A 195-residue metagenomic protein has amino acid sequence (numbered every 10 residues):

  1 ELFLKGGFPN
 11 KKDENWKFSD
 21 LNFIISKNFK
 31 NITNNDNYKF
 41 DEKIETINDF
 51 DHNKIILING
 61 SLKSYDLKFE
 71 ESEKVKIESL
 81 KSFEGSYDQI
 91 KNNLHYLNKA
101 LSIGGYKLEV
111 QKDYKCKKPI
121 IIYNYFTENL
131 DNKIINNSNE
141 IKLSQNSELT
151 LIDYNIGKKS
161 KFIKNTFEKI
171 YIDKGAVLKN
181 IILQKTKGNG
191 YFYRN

Functional and structural regions predicted by a protein language model:
E1-K99: N-terminal amphipathic, basic helical "cap/leader" segment at the start of enzyme domains
L57, Y65, E70-N195: Conserved beta-strand/loop scaffold segments within soluble protein domains that form the structured core and edges
